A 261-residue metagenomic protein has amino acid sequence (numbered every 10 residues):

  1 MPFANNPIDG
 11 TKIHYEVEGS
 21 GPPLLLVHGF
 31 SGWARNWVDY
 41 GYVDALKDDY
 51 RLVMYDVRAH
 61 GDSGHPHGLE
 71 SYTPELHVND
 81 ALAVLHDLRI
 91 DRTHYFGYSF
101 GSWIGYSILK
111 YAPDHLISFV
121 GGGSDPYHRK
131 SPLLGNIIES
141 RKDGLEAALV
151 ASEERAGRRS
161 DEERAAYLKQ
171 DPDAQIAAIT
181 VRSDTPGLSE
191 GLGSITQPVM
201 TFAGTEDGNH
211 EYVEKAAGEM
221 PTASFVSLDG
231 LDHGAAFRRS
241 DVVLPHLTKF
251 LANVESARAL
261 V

Functional and structural regions predicted by a protein language model:
P7-G64: Conserved HGGG/HGGXW glycine-rich cap/lid loop of the alpha/beta-hydrolase fold
D44-K47, M54-H94: Active-site loop/oxyanion-hole signature of alpha/beta-hydrolase fold enzymes
Y95-G97, G122: Short beta-strand immediately N-terminal to the catalytic nucleophile in serine-hydrolase-like folds
W103-Y111, L116-A147: Flexible "cap/lid" loop of the alpha/beta hydrolase fold
E162-E190: Hydrophobic, aromatic-rich cap/lid helix
I195, T201-A203: Short beta-strand/loop motif that positions the catalytic acidic residue of the alpha/beta-hydrolase fold
D207-V213: Conserved alpha/beta-hydrolase "acid-adjacent" motif
D229-V261: Catalytic active-site module of serine/aspartate enzymes centered on a nucleophile-bearing elbow/loop
